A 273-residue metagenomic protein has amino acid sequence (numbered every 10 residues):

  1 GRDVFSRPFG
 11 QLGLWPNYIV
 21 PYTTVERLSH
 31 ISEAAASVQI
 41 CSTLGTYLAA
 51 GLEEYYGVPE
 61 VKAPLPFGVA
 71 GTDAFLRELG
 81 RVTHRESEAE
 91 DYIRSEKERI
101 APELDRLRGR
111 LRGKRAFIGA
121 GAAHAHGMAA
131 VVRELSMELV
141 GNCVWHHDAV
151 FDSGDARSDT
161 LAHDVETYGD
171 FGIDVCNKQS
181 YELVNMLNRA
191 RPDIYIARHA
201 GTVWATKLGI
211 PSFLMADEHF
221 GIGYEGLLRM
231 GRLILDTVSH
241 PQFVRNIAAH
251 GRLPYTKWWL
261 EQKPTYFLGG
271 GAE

Functional and structural regions predicted by a protein language model:
G1-E273: An N-terminal assembly and electron-transfer interface module characteristic of large anaerobic redox and radical
